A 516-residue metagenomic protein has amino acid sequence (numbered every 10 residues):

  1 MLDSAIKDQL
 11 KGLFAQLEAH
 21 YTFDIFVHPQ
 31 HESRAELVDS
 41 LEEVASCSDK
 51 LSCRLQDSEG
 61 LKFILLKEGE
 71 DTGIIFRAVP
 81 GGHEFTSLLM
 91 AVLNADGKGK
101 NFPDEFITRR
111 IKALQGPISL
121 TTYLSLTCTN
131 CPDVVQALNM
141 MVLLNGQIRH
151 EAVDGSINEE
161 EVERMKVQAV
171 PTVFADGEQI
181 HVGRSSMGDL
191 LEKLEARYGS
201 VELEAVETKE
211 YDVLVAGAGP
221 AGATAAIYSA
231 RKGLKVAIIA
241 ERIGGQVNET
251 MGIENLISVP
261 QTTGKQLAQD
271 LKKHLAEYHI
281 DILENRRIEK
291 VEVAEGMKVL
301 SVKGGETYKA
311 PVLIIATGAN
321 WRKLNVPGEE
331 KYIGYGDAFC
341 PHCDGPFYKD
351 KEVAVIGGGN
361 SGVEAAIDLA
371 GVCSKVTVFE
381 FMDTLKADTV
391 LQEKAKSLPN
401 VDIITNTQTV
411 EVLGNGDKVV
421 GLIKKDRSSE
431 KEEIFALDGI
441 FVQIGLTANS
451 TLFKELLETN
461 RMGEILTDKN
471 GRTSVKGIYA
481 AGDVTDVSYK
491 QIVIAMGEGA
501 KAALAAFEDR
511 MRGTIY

Functional and structural regions predicted by a protein language model:
D3-E42, I111-G146, A152: Local sequence-structure signature of Cys/Sec-based thiol-disulfide redox active-site neighborhoods
D49-E59, G146-E160: Thiol-based oxidoreductase modules, predominantly thioredoxin-like and allied folds used for disulfide exchange
D57-I74, V162-D176: Structural micro-motif
K67-G99, F174-E202: Non-catalytic, surface beta->alpha helical segment in thiol-disulfide oxidoreductase systems
I118-L126, N130-P132, Q136, L143 (+6 more regions): Beta1-alpha1 glycine-rich phosphate/pyrophosphate-binding loop at the start of Rossmann-like nucleotide-binding domains
E195-Y211, A338-Y348: A short, basic/flexible loop-to-alpha-helix module at the beginning of a structural domain
A268-A310, I315, G371-K469, E508-Y516: A Rossmann-like FAD-binding core segment of flavoenzymes
N320, N325, E330-F347, A436 (+3 more regions): FAD-site-proximal beta/loop scaffold in flavoenzymes
